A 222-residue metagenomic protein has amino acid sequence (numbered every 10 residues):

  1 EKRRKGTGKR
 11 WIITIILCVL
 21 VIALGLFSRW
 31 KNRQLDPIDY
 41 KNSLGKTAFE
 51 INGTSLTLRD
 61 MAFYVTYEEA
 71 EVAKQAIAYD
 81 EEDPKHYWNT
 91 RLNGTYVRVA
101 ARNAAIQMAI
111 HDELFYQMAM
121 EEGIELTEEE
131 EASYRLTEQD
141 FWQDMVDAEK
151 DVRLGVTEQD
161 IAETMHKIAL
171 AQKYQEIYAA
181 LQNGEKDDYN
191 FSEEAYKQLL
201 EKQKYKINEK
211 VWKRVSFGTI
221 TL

Functional and structural regions predicted by a protein language model:
E1-V97, K197-L222: Short, low-structural-confidence N-terminal segments
D39, A104-A105: A generic secondary-structure micro-motif detector that highlights 1-2 residue hydrophobic/ambivalent hotspots embedded
S55-T57, D112, E125: Primarily extracytoplasmic ectodomains and periplasmic/lumenal surface modules that are beta-strand-rich
A70-A101, M120-E194: Charged, solvent-exposed helices and adjacent loops that form client-binding or oligomerization surfaces
A104, I110-E113: N-terminal pilin/flagellin-like segments and related low-complexity appendage regions
Q107-M108, E163: Short, low-complexity cationic-aromatic patches
